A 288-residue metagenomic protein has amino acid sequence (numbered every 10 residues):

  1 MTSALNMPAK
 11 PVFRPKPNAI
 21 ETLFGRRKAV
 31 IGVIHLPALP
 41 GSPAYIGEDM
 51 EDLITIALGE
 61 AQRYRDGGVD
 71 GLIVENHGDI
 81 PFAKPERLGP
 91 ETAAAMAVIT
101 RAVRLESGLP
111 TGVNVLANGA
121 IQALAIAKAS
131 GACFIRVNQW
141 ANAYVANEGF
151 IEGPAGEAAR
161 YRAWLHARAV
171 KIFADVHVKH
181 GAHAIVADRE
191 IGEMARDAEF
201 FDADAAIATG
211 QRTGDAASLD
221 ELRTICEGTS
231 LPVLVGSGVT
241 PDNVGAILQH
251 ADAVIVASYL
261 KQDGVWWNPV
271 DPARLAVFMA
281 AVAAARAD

Functional and structural regions predicted by a protein language model:
S3-M7, R160, T240-D288: Alpha/beta catalytic cores of nucleotide-metabolism and tRNA/nucleoside-modifying enzymes
I20-D49, L165-G181, L219: N-terminal small/glycine-rich loop or linker at the start of catalytic domains across soluble metabolic enzymes
V30-I34, L72-V74, T111-V115, I135-V137 (+4 more regions): Hydrophobic faces of well-ordered beta-strands that scaffold small-molecule active sites in alpha/beta enzyme cores
G47-A61, V115-Q122: Glycine-rich anion/phosphate-binding loops
G68-A95, A141-N147, A203-A217, D263-V265: Glycine-rich, proline-tolerant flexible connector loops at the mouths of alpha/beta enzymes
A83-V113, G153-A174, A217-T240, A273-A287: Alpha-helix-loop-beta-strand connector modules within alpha/beta enzyme cores
N118-S130, G228, V235-V256: Catalytic cores of alpha/beta
I121-D202: Conserved anion-binding
